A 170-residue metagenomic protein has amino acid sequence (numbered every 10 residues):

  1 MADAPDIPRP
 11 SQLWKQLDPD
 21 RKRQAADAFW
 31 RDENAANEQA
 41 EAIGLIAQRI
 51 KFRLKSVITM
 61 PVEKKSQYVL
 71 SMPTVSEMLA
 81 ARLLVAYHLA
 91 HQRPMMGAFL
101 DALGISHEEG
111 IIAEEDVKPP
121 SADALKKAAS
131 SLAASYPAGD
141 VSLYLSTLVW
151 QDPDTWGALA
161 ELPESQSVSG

Functional and structural regions predicted by a protein language model:
P5-A35: Charged, amphipathic alpha-helical stretches
R9-L13, S56, A158: Short, solvent-exposed coil/turn linker segments
D18, A124, D154-G157, E161: Non-core capping and flanking segments associated with repeat-based/extracellular domains
A28-D152: Acidic, low-complexity, intrinsically disordered interaction modules
A160-G170: Short, charged, intrinsically disordered terminal tails
